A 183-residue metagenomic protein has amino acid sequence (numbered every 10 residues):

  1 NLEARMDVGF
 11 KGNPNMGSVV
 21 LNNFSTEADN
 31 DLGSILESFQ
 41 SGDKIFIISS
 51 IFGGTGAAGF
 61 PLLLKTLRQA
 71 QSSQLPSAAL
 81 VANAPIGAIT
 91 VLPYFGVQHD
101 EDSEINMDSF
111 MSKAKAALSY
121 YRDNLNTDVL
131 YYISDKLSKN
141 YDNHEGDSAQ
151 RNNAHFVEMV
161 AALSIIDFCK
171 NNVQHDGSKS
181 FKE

Functional and structural regions predicted by a protein language model:
N1-D43, I51, T66-I86, T90-E183: Terminal, contiguous helix-loop blocks that mediate binding/assembly
S49-F60: Gly/Ser/Thr-rich loops at beta-strand to alpha-helix junctions that form or flank small-molecule/cofactor-binding
F60-T66: …and closely analogous acidic/polar surface helices at protein-protein or active-site interfaces in A-domain-like
